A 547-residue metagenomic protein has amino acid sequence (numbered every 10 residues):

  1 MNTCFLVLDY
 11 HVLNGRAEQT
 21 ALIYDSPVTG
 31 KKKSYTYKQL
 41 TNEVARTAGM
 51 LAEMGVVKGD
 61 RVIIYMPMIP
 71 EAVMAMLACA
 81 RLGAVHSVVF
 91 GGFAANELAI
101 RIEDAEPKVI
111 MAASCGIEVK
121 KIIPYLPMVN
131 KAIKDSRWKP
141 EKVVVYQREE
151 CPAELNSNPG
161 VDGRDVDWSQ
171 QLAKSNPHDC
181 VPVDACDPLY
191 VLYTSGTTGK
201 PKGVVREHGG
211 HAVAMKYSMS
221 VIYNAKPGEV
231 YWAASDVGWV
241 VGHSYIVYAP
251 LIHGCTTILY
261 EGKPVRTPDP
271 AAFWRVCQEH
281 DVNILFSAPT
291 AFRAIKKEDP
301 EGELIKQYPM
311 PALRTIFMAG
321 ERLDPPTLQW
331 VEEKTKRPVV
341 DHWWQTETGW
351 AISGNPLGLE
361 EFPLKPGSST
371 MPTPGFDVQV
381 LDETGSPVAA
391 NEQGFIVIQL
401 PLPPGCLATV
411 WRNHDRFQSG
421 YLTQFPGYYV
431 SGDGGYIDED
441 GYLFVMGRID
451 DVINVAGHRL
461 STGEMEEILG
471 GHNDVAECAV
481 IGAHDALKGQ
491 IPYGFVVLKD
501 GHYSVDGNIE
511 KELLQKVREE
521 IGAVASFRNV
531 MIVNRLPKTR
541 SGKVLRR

Functional and structural regions predicted by a protein language model:
E18-T20, V143-C151, N156-Y193, K200 (+3 more regions): Conserved pre-ATP/AMP-binding loop-to-beta segment of ANL
L77, R81-Q170, A288-P289: Structural core segment of the AMP-binding/adenylate-forming
V89-C115, V129, Q278, L285 (+4 more regions): AMP-binding/adenylate-forming catalytic core of the ANL superfamily
K142-V145, L487-Q490, E519-V544: AMP-binding/adenylate-forming catalytic domain of the ANL superfamily
A212-V230, V240-I284, K297-E303: Conserved AMP-binding/adenylation subdomain of ANL enzymes
C255, N283-S287, K296-P363, D377 (+1 more regions): Gly/Ser/Thr-rich phosphate-binding loop
M371-G375, S386-Y421, L460: Conserved ATP/PPi-binding loop(s) of AMP-dependent carboxylate-activating enzymes
Q379-L400, E439-D440, Y503-E510, L545: Conserved beta-loop-beta connector loops within the AMP-binding
